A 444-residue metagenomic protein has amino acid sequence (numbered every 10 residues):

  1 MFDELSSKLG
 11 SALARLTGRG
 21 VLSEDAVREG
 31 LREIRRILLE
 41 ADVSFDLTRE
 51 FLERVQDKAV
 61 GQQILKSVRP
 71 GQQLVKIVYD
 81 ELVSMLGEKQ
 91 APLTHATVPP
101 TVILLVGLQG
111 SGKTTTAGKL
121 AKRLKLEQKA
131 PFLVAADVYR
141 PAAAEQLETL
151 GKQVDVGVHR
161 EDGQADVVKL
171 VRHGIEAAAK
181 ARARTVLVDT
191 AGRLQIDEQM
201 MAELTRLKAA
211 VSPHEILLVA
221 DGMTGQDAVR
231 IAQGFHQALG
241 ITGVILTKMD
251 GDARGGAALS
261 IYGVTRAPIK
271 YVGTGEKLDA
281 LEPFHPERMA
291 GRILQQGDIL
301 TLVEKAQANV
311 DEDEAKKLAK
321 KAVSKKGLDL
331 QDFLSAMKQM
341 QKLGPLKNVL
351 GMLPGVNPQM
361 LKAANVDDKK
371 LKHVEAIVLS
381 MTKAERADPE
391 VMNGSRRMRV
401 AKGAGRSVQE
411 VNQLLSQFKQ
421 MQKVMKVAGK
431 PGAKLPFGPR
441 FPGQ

Functional and structural regions predicted by a protein language model:
M1, R19, A26, K66 (+17 more regions): Replace "in large, NTP-powered and nucleic-acid-processing enzymes" with "in large, NTP-powered factors and other
F2-R19, R288-Q444: Long amphipathic alpha-helical segments used for membrane anchoring, targeting, substrate engagement, or oligomerization
D3-A136, A143-Q164, L170-T190: Primarily NTPase-proximal linker/entry elements flanking Walker-type ATP/GTP-binding cores
L16, D42-S44, V78, L108 (+9 more regions): Residue-level signature of catalytic and energy-coupling elements of molecular machines, predominantly ATP/GTP-dependent
S111, D279, V408-E410: Short beta-strands and strand-coil junctions in structured, solvent-facing domains, enriched
E127-F132, V154-V158, R184-V186, V211-I216 (+2 more regions): Short, surface-exposed connector motifs at secondary-structure boundaries
E161-A165, V219-G222: Short beta->alpha junction loops
V171-I175, A179, A183, Q195 (+2 more regions): Conserved phosphate-handling catalytic cores of large alpha/beta enzymes
